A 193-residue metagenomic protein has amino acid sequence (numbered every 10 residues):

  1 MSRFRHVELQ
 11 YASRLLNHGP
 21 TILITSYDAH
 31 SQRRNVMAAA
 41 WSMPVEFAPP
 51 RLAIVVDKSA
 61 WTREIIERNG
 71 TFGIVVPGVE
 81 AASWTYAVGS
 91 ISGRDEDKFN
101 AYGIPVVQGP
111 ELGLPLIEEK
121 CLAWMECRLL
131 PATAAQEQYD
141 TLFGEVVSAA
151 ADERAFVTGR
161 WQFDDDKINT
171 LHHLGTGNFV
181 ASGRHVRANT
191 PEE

Functional and structural regions predicted by a protein language model:
M1-E193: Basic, polyanion-binding surface patches
